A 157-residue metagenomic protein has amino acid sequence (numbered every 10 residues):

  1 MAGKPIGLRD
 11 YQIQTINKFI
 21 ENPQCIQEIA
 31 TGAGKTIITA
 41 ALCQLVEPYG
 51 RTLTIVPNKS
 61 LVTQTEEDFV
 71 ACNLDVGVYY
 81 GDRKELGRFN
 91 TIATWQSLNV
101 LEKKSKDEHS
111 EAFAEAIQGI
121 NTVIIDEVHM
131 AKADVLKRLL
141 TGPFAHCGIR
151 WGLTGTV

Functional and structural regions predicted by a protein language model:
M1-E28: Conserved pre-motif I regulatory segment
F19, I38-V46, T65, L139: Hydrophobic residues on the short alpha-helix immediately C-terminal to a glycine-rich phosphate/catalytic loop
N22-C43: Walker A/P-loop
E47, T52, K59-R83: Conserved helix-turn-beta segment of the N-terminal RecA-like "Helicase ATP-binding" lobe in SF1/SF2 helicases
T54-I55, G152: Structural beta-sheet core signal
F69-S110: Inter-Walker segment of RecA-like/P-loop motor cores
W95-V157: SF2 helicase catalytic motif II
